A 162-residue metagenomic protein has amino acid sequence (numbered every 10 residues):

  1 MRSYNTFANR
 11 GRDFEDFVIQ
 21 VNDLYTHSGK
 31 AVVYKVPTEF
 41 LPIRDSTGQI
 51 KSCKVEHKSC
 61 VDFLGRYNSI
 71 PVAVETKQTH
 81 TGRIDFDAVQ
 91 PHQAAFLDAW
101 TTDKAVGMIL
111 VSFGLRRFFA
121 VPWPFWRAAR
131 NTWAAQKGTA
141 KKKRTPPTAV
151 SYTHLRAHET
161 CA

Functional and structural regions predicted by a protein language model:
M1-K54: Acidic-basic catalytic patches of nuclease active cores, encompassing PD-(D/E)XK and other metal-cofactor nuclease
R44-Q49, E75-R83: Short, basic, glycine/proline-bearing loop/turn elements
F63-G65, S69-T81: Conserved catalytic cores of phosphodiester-cleaving nucleases, focusing on short active-site segments
T79-W100: Mg2+/Mn2+-dependent nuclease catalytic core
D98-A128: Nucleic-acid nuclease catalytic cores
W123-K143: Short, electropositive alpha-helical surface patch
H154-A162: Single conserved hydrophobic/aromatic residue that forms the stacking wall/gate of nucleotide- or nucleobase-binding
